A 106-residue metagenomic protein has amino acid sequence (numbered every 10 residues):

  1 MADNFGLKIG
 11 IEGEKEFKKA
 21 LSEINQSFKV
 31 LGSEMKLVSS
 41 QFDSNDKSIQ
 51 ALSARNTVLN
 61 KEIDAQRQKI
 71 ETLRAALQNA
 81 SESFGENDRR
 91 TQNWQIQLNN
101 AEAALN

Functional and structural regions predicted by a protein language model:
M1-N106: Alpha-helical coiled-coil heptad-repeat segments
